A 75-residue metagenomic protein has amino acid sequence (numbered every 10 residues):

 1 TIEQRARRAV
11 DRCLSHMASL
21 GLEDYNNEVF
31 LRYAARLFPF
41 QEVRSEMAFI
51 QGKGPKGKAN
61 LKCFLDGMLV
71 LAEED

Functional and structural regions predicted by a protein language model:
T1-L14, L22-N26: Flexible loop/N-cap segments at domain edges
A18-D75: Charge-biased C-terminal accessory regions appended to nucleic-acid-, cytoskeletal NTPase
